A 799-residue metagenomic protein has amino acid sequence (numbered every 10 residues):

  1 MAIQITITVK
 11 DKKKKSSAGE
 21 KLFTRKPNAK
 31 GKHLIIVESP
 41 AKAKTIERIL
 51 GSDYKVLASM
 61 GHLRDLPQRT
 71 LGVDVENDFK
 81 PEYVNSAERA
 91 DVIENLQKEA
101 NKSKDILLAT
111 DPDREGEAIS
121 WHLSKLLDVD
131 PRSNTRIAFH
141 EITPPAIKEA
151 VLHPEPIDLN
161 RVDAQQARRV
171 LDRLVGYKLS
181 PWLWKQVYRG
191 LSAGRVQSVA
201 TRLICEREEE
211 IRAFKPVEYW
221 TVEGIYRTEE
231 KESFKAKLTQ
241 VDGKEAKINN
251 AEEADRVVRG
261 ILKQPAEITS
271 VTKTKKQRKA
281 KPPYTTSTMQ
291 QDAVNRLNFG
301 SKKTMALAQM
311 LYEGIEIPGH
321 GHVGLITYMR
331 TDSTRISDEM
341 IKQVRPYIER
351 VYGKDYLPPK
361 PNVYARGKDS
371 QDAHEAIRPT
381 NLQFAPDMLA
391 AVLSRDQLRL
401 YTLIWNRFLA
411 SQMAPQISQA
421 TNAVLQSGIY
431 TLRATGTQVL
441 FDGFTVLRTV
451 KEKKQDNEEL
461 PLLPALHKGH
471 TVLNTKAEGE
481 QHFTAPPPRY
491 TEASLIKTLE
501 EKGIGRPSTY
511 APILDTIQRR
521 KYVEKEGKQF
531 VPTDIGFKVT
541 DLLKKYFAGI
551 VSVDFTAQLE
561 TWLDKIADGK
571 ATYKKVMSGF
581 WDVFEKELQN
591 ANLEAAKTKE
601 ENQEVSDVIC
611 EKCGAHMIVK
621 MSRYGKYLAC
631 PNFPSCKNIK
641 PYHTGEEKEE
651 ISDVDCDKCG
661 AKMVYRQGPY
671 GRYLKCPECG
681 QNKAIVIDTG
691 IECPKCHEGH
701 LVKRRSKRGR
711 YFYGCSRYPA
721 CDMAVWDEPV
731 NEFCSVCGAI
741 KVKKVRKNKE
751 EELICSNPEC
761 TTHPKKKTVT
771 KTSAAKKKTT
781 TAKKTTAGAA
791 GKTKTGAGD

Functional and structural regions predicted by a protein language model:
A2-L34, K44-E47, S52-Y54, L126 (+4 more regions): Basic, low-complexity terminal or inter-domain segments flanking catalytic cores
A2-R169, K360, L460, E478: Intrinsically disordered, low-complexity regulatory segments
P27, R48, N95-K273, P379-R433 (+1 more regions): Phosphate-backbone binding and catalysis cores of DNA-processing enzymes
G31, D111-D113, Y188-S192, K273-P282 (+4 more regions): Conserved short loop/turn motifs at secondary-structure junctions
I268-V271, K279-A293, H320-M329, P486-T498: Short acidic, hydrophobic short linear motifs in intrinsically disordered regions
V294-T304, E316-T331, P486, E500-P512: Short, positively charged loop/turn segments that connect secondary-structure elements
M305-Q309, L514-D515: Short, hydrophobic-biased segments on the C-terminal half of alpha helices that form "recognition helices"
Y312-T327, R520-Q529: A short, conserved structural fragment
